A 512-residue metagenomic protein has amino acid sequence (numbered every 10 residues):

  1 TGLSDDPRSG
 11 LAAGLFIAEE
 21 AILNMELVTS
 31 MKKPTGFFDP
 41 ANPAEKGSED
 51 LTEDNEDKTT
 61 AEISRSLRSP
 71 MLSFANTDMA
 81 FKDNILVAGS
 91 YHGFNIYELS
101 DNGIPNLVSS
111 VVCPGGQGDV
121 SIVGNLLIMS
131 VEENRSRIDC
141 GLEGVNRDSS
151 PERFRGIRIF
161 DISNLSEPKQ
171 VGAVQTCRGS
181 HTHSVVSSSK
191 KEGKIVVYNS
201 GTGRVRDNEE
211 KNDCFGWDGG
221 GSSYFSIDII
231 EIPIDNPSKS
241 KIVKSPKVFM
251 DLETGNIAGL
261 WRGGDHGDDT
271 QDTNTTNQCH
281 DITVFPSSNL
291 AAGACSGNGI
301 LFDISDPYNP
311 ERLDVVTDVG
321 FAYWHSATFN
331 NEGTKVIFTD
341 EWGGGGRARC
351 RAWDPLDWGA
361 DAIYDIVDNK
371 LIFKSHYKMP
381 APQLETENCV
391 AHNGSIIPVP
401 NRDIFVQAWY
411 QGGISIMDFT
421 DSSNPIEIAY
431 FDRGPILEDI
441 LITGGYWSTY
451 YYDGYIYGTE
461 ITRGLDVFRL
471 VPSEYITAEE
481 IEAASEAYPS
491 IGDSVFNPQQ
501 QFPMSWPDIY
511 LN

Functional and structural regions predicted by a protein language model:
T1-N512: Feature marking well-ordered beta-strand scaffolds used for ligand recognition
